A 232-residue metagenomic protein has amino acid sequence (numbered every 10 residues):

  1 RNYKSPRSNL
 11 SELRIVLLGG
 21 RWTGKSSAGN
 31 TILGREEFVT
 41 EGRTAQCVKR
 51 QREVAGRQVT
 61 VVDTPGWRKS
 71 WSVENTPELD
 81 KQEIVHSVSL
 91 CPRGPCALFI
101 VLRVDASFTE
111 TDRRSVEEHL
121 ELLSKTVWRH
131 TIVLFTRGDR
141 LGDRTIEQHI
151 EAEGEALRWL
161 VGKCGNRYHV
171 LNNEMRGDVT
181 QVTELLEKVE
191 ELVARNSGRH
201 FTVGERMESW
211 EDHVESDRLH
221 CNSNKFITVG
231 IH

Functional and structural regions predicted by a protein language model:
R1-V61, K69-L79, L90-R93, S107-I132 (+1 more regions): C-terminal non-catalytic interaction/localization modules
P65, V101-V104, F135-G138: A short beta-strand-to-loop transition that corresponds to the Sensor-1 phosphate-sensing loop of AAA+ P-loop ATPases
